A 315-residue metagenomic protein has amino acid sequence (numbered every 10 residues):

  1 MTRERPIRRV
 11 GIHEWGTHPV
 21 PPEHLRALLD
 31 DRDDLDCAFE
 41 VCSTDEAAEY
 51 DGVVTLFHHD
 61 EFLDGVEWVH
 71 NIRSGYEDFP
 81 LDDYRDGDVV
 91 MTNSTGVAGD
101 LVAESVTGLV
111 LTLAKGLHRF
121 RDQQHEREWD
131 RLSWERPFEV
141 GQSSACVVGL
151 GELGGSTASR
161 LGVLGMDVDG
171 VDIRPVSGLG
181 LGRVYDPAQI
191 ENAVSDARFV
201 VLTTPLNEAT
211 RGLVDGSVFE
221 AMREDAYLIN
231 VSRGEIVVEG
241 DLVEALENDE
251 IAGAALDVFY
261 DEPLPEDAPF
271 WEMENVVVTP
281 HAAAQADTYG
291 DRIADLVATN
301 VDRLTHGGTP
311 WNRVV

Functional and structural regions predicted by a protein language model:
M1-V90: An N-terminal-biased, well-structured beta-alpha scaffold segment characteristic of Rossmann-like dinucleotide-binding
I7, G141-A145, G216, D225: Phosphate-coordination loops involved in phosphoryl transfer and adenosine-cofactor binding
V89, T95-S144, T309-V314: Phosphate-binding beta-alpha-beta segment of Rossmann-like dinucleotide-binding domains, i.e., the NAD(P)
T92-N93, V97-S105, R119, E262-V315: C-terminal helix-to-coil terminal segments
V148-G151: Glycine-rich Rossmann-fold phosphate-binding loop(s) that bind the pyrophosphate of adenine dinucleotide cofactors
G154-G155, D215: N-terminal Rossmann-fold NAD(P) dinucleotide-binding loop
V163-G180: NAD(P)-binding Rossmann-fold cofactor-contacting core
P175-P269: Rossmann-like adenosine-cofactor binding region
